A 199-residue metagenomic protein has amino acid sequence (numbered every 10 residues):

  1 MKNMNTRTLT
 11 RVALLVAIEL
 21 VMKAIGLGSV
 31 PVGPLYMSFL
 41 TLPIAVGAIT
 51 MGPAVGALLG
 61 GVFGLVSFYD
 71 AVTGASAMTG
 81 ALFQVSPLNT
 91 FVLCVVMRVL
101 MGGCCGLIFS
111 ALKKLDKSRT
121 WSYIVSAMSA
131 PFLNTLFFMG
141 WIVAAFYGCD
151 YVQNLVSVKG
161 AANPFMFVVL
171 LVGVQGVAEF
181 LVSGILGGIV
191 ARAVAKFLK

Functional and structural regions predicted by a protein language model:
M1-K199: Loop-helix junctions at membrane interfaces
